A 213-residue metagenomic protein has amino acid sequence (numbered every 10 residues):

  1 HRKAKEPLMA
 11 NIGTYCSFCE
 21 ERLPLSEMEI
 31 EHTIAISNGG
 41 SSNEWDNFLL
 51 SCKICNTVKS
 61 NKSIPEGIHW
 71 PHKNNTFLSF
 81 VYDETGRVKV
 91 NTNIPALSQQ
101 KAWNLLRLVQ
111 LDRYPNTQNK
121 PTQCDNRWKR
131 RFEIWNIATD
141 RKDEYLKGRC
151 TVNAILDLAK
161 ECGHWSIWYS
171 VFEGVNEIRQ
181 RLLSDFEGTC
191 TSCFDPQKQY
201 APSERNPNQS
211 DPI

Functional and structural regions predicted by a protein language model:
H1-F18, S37-D46, N136-T139, A154-L156: Short, charged surface segments at domain edges that flank catalytic/cofactor-binding sites
H1-R2, I94-Q99, N176: General structural signal for secondary-structure boundaries
R2, G13-C16, E31-A35, S63 (+2 more regions): A near-ubiquitous, low-amplitude feature marking generic local secondary-structure context
P7-A10, E29, P115, N119: Residue-level signal for well-ordered alpha-helical segments
F18-S51, K59-L78: Histidine-centered nuclease catalytic patch
I54: Phosphate-binding glycine-rich loops of NTP-binding sites
K59-K147: Domain-level detector of nuclease and nuclease-like folds in predominantly extracellular/periplasmic contexts
L108-I213: C-terminal, charged low-complexity interaction regions
